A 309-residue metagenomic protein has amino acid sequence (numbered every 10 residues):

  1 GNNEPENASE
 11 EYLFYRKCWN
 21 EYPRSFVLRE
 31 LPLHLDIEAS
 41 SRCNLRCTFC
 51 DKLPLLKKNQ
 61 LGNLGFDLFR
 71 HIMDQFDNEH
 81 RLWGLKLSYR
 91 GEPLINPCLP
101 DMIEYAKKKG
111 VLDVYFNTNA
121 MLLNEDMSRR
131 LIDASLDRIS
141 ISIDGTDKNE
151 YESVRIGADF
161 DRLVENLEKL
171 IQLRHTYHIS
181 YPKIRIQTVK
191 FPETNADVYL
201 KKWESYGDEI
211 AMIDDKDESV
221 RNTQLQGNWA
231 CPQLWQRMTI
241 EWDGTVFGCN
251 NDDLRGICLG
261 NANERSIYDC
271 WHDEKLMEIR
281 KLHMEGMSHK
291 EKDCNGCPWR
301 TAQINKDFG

Functional and structural regions predicted by a protein language model:
G1, E168, Q172-R185, K201-Q224 (+2 more regions): C-terminal accessory region of radical SAM enzymes
G1-R138, N149, S153, G157 (+3 more regions): Conserved alpha-helical substructure of the radical SAM core
R29, G227-P232: Short loop/turn motifs at secondary-structure junctions and domain boundaries
L35, L234-Q236: Short loop/turn microsegments at loop-to-beta-strand junctions
C43, C47-C50, C231, C249 (+1 more regions): Short cysteine clusters
F49, L99, M127-S128, S153 (+3 more regions): Short aromatic-enriched loop/helix-cap "lid" or pocket-rim segments at secondary-structure transitions that line
L53-L56, Y89, I143-D147, N250-D253 (+1 more regions): Short, histidine-centered active-site or binding-site loop motifs used for metal coordination, general acid-base
E79-S88, K108-N117, L122, I132-D147 (+3 more regions): Conserved C-terminal portion of the radical SAM core fold that forms the substrate/S-adenosylmethionine-binding
